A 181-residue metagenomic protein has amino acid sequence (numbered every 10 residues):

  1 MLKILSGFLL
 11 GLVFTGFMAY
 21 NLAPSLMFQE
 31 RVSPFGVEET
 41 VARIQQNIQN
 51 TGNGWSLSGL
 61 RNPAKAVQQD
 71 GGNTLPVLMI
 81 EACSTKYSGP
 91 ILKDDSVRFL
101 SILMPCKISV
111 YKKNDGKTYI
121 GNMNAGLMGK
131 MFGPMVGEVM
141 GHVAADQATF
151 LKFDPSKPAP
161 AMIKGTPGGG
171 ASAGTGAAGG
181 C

Functional and structural regions predicted by a protein language model:
K3-L22: Hydrophobic membrane-insertion alpha-helices, especially the h-region of bacterial N-terminal signal peptides
G16-N62, A66-Q68, P160-G168: Terminal, regulation- and interaction-focused segments at domain boundaries
T51-W55, G71, K112, Q147 (+1 more regions): Sec/Tat-exported extracytoplasmic proteins
N53-G54, S58-G59, P63-C106: Compact, glycine-rich, soluble single-domain proteins
S84-K86, N114, N124-G126: A mature extracytoplasmic/lumenal domain signature
V110-T118: A short, structured loop/turn motif at beta-sheet edges
M123-G176: C-terminal partner/receptor-binding element of secreted or periplasmic proteins
A178-C181: Short, solvent-exposed mixed-charge patches
